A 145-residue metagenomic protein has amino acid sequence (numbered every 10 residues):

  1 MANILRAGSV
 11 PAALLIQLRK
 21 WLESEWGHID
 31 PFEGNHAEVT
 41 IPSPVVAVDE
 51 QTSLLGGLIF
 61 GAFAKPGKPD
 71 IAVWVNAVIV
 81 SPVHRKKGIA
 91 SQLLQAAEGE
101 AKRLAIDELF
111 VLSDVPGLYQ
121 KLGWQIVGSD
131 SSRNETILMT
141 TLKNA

Functional and structural regions predicted by a protein language model:
M1-E33, P44, V48, A145: Short amphipathic alpha-helix that is part of the acyltransferase structural core
H36-I41: Short loop/turn motifs at secondary-structure junctions and domain boundaries
P44-V46, S53-A64, A72-I79: Conserved beta-strand in the GNAT
I59, A96, K102-R103: Hydrophobic, well-ordered beta-alpha structural blocks that scaffold small-molecule cofactor pockets
V80, K86-G99: Conserved acetyl-CoA-binding loop-helix of GNAT-fold acetyltransferases
R103, D107, S113-I137: Conserved active-site alpha-helix within GNAT-family acetyltransferase domains
L138-A145: Short beta-strand-to-coil "C-cap" segments at the C-terminal boundary of structured domains/repeats, marking
